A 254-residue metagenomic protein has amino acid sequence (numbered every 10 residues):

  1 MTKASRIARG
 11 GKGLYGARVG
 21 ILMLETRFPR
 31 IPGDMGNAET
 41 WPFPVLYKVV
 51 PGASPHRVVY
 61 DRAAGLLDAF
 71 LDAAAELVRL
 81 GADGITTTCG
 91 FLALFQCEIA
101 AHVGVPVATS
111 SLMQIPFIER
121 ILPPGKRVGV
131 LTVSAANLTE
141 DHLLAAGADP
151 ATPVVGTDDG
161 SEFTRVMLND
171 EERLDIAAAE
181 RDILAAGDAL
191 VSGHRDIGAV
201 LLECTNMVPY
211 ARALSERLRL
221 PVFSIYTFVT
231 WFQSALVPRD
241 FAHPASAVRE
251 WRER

Functional and structural regions predicted by a protein language model:
M1-L67, T132-L174: N-terminal glycine-rich anion-binding loop in soluble enzyme alpha/beta folds
T2-G13, R18-L22, F43-G84, T88 (+5 more regions): Metallocofactor- and cofactor-centric catalytic cores in central/energy metabolism, strongly enriched
R27, G84-Q96, S111-Q114, V133-N137 (+2 more regions): Gly/Ser/Thr-rich loops at beta-strand to alpha-helix junctions that form or flank small-molecule/cofactor-binding
D72-E76, L80, F117, I121 (+1 more regions): A generic secondary-structure signal
E98-L122, S215-Q233: Short, acidic/small-residue loops that bind anionic groups at enzyme active sites
I121-D158, P238-R254: Short, glycine-/small-residue-rich phosphate/pyrophosphate-handling segment
A179-D196, P209: A short, acidic, amphipathic alpha-helical segment used as a generic capping/interface helix at domain edges
E203, M207-P209, F223-R254: C-terminal functional extensions of proteins
